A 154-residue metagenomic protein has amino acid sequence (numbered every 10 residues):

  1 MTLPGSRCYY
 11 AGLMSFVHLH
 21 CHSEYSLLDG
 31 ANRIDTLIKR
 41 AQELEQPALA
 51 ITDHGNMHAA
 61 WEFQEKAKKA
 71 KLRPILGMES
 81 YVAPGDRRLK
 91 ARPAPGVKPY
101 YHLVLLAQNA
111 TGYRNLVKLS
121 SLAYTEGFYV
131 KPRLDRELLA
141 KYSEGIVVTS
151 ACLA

Functional and structural regions predicted by a protein language model:
M1, R7-C8: Short, low-complexity intrinsically disordered segments enriched in A/P/G/S/L with frequent Arg, especially at protein
Y9-A154: Phosphodiester-processing cores and adjacent nucleic acid-binding clamps
